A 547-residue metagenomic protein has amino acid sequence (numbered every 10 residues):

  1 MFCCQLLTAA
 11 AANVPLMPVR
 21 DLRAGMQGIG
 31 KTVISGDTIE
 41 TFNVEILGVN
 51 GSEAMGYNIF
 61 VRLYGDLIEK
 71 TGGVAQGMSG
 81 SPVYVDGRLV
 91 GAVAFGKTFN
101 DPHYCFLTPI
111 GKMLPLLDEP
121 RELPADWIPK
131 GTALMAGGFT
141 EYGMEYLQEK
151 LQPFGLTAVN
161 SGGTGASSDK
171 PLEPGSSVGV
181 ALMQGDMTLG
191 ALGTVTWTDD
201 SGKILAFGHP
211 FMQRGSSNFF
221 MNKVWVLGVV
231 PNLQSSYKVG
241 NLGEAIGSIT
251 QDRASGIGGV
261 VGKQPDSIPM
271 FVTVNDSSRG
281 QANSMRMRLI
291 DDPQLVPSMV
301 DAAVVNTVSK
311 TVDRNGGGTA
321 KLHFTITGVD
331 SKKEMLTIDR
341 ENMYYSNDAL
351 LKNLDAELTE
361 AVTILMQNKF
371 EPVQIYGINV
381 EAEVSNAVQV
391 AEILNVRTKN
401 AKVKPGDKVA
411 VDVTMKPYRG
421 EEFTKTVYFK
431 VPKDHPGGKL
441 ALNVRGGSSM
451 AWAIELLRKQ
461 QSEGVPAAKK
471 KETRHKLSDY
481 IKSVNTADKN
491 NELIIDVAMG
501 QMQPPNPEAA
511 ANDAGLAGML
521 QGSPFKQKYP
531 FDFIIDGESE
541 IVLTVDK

Functional and structural regions predicted by a protein language model:
M1-Q5: Bacterial N-terminal signal peptides
L7-K547: Terminal presequence/propeptide segments associated with secretion/organelle targeting and zymogen/polyprotein
